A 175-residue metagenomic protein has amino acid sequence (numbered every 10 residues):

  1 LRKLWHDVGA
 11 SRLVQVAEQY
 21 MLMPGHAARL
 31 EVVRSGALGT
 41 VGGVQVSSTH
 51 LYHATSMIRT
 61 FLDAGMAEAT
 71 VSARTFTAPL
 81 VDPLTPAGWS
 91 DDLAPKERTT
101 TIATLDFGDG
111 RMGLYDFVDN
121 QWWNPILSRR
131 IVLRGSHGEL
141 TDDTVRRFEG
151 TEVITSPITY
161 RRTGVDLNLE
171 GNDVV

Functional and structural regions predicted by a protein language model:
L1-S56: A contiguous active-site-proximal alpha/beta segment in oxidoreductase catalytic domains
D7, G65, E139-L140: Change "in soluble alpha/beta enzymes" to "in soluble alpha/beta proteins
G25, T55, I126, D142-T144 (+1 more regions): Generic domain-boundary/flexible-linker signal
A27-R29, L80-D82, I154-T155: Short secondary-structure transition/capping segments
G39-S128, V132, F148: Rossmann-like dinucleotide-binding domain that binds NAD(P)(H)
L93-A94, F107, I131-V175: C-terminal glycine/acidic-rich active-site capping loop/insertion
